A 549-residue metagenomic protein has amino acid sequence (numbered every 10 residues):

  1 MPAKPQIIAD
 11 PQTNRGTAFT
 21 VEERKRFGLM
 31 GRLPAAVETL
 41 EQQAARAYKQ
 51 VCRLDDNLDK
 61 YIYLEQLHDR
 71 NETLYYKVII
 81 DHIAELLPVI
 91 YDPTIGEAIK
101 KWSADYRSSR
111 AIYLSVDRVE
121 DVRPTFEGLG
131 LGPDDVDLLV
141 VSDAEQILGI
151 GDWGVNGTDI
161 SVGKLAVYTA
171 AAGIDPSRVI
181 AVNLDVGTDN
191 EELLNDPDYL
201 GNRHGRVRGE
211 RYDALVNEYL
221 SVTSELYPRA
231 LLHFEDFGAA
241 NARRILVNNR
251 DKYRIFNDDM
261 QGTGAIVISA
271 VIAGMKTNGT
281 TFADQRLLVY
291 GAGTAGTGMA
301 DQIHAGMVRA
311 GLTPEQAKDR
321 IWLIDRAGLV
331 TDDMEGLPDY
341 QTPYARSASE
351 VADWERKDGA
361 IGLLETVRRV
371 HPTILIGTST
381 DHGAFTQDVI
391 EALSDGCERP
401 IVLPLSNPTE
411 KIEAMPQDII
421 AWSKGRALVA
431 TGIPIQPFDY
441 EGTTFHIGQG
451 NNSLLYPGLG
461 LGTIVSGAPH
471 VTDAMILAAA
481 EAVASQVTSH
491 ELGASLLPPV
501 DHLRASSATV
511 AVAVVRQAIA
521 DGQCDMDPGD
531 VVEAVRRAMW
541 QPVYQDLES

Functional and structural regions predicted by a protein language model:
M1-R254, Q517, A538-S549: N-terminal ligand-binding/catalytic initiation module
T13-N14, D258-D259, M275-N278, D395 (+3 more regions): Adenosine-phosphate binding glycine-rich loop
K25, L29-R32, A104-R107, E145 (+15 more regions): Generic secondary-structure signature for well-ordered alpha-helical cores
T125-E127, G149-I160, E191-D198, A242-N248 (+7 more regions): Short acidic, glycine/serine/threonine-rich loops at helix termini
K252-Y253, N257-I374, D525: Glycine-rich phosphate/diphosphate-binding loop of Rossmann-like nucleotide-binding domains
D332, A345, D353-K357, R369 (+3 more regions): N-terminal Rossmann-like NAD(P) cofactor-binding subdomain of oxidoreductases, focused on the glycine-rich
G362-P372, T380-I401: Rossmann-fold NAD(P) dinucleotide-binding segment
